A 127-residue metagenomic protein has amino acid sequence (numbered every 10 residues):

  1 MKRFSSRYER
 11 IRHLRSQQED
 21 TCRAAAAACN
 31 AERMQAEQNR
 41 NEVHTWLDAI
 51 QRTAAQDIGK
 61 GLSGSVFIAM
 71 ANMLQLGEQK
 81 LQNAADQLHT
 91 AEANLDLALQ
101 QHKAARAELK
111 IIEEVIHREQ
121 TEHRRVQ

Functional and structural regions predicted by a protein language model:
M1-Q127: Charge-rich amphipathic alpha-helical interaction elements
